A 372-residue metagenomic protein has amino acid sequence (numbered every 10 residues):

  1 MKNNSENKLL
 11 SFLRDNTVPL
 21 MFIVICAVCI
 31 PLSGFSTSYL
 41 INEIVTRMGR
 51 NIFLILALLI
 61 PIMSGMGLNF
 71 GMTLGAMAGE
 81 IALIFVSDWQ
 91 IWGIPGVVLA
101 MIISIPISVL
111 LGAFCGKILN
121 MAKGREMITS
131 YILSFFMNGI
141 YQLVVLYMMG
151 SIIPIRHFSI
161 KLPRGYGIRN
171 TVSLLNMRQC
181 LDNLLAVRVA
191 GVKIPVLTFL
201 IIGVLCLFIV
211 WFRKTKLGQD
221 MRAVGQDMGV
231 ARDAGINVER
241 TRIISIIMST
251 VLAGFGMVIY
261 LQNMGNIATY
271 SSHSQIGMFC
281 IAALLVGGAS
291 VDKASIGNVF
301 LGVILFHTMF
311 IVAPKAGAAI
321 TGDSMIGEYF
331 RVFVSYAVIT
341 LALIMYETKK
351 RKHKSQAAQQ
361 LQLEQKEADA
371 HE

Functional and structural regions predicted by a protein language model:
M1-C26, Q226-D233, N237-R240, G302 (+1 more regions): Cytosolic-side transmembrane-helix boundaries in multi-pass membrane proteins
M1-L56, G93-P95: Membrane-interfacial amphipathic/re-entrant helices at transmembrane-helix boundaries
C26, S38-W89, A113, I118-G124 (+1 more regions): Single transmembrane alpha-helix segments in multi-pass membrane proteins
I62-G79, N120-I132, D220, I243-I244 (+4 more regions): Short, non-helical or kinked segments that cap or interrupt transmembrane helices
W92-N138, F306: Alpha-helical transmembrane segments within multi-pass membrane transporters and channels
M137-R213, G322-E328, H371: Transmembrane helix-bundle core of multi-pass membrane transporters and related energy-transducing complexes
G191-A268: Helix-loop-helix "hairpin" substructures at the membrane interface of multi-pass membrane proteins
T250-M257, N263-V332: Transmembrane alpha-helical segments in multi-pass inner-membrane proteins
